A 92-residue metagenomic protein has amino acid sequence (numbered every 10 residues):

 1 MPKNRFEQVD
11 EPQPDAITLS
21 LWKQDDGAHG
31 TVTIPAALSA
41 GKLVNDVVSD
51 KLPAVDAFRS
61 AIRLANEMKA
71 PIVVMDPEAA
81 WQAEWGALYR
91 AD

Functional and structural regions predicted by a protein language model:
M1-T31, R90-D92: Short N-terminal "domain-start" leader segments that mark the transition from disordered tails or signal peptides into
P12-T18, P53-S60: Charged, amphipathic alpha-helical segments
S20-W22, P35, M75-D76: A structural detector for beta-sheet-dominated domains
D26-K42: A short, structured beta-strand/loop element
H29, K42-V44, I72, Y89-R90: Extracellular glycoprotein-like low-complexity segments
S39-D56: A short, exposed loop/beta-hairpin motif centered on an aromatic-Gly-Thr core
F58-P71: Short, surface-exposed secondary-structure junctions/capping segments
A70-D92: Short, mixed-charge low-complexity intrinsically disordered segments
